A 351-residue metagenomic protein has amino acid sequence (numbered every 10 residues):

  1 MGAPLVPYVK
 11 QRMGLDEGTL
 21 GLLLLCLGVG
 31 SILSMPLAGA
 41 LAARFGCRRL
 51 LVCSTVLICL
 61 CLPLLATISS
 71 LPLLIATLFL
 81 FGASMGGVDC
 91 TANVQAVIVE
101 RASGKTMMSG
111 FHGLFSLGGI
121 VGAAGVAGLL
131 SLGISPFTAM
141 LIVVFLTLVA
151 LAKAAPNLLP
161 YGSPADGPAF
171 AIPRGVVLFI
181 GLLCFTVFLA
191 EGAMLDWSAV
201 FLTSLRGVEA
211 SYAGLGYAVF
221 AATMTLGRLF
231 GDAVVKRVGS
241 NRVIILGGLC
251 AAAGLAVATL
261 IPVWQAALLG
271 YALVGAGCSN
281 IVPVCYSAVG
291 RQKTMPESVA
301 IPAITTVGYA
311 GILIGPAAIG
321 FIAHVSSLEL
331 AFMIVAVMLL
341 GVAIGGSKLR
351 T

Functional and structural regions predicted by a protein language model:
P4-G18, D196-Y212: Short amphipathic helix-loop junctions that connect adjacent transmembrane helices in Major Facilitator Superfamily/SLC
G14, G46, T67-P72, G207 (+1 more regions): Helix-breaking motifs and short loop linkers at transmembrane-helix boundaries and internal kinks in secondary membrane
G28-V29, S116-V121, A221-A222, L226 (+1 more regions): Short hydrophobic/small-residue motifs within alpha-helical transmembrane segments of multi-pass transporter-like
S34-G46, L130, G227-G239, A323: Helix-to-loop junctions at the C-terminal end of transmembrane segments in multipass secondary transporters
R48-L51, I244: Primarily marks hydrophobic transmembrane alpha-helices of the MFS/SLC 12-helix fold
V56-S69, C250-P262: C-terminal ends and interior cores of transmembrane alpha-helices in multi-pass membrane transporters/permeases
L78-G113: Cytoplasmic helix-loop-helix junction between adjacent transmembrane helices in 12-TM secondary transporters
G110-L159: Helix-loop-helix hairpin linking two adjacent transmembrane segments in secondary transporters
